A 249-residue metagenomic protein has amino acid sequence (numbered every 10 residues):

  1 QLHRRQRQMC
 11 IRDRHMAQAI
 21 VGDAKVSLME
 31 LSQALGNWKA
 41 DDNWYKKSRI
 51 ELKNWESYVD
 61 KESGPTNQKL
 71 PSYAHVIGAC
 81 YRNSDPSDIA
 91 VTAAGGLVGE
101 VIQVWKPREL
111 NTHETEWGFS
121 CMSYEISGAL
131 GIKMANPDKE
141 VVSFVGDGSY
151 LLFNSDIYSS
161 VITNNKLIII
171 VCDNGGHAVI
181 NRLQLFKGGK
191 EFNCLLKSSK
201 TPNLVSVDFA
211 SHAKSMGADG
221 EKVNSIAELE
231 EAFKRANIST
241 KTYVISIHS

Functional and structural regions predicted by a protein language model:
Q1-R7, I11: Single conserved hydrophobic/aromatic residue that forms the stacking wall/gate of nucleotide- or nucleobase-binding
R5-Q6, A93, D147, S246: Acidic active-site catalytic centers that drive phospho-/nucleotidyl reactions and related ester hydrolyses
R12-D13, A19-V21, L28-L31, G99-S249: Thiamine diphosphate
R14-S48: Terminal amphipathic helices with adjacent charged low-complexity linkers/tails
N43-K47, A93-A94, S246-I247: Short coil/turn segments at secondary-structure boundaries
W44-K47, Y81, W105, P202-N203: Domain-wide signal for the mature, well-folded portions of proteins, strongly enriched in nucleus-encoded organellar
L52-S127, I132-K133, D138: Active-site diphosphate/adenylate-binding microenvironment
